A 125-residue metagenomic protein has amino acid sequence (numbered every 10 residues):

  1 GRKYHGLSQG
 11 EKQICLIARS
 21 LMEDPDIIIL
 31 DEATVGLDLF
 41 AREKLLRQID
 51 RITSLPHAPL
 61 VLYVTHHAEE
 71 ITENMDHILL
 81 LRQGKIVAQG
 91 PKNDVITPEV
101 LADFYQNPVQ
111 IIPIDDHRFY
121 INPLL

Functional and structural regions predicted by a protein language model:
K3-L7: Conserved ABC ATPase signature
I28-E32: Catalytic Walker B motif of ABC-type/P-loop ATPase nucleotide-binding domains
L39-A41: Helix N-cap at the start of a conserved alpha-helix in ABC-type nucleotide-binding domains
E43-H57: Helical segment within the ABC ATPase nucleotide-binding domain
T65-H66: H-loop/switch region of ABC-family ATPase nucleotide-binding domains
F104-L125: ABC ATPase nucleotide-binding domains
